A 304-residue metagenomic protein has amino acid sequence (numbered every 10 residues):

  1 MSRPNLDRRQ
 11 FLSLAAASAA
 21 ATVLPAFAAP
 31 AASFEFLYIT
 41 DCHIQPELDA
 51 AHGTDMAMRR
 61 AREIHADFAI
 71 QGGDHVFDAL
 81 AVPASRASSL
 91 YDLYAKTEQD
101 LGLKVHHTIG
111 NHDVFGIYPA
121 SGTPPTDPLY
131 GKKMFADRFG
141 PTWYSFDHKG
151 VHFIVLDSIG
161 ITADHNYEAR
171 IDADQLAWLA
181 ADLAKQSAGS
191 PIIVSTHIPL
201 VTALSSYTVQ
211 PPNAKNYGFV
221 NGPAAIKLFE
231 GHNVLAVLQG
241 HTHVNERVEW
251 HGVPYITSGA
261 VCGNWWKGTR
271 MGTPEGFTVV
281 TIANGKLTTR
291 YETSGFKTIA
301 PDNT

Functional and structural regions predicted by a protein language model:
M1-T22: N-terminal secretory signal peptides and thylakoid transit peptides that target proteins across membranes
F27-A87, T304: N-terminal active-site segment of His-dependent metallophosphoesterases
F36-Y38, A69-Q71, H107, V194 (+1 more regions): Residue-level marker for buried hydrophobic side chains located in beta-strands that build the well-ordered beta-sheet
D41, G73-D74, G110-N111, H197 (+1 more regions): Active-site glycine-centered loops adjacent to acidic/histidine catalytic or metal-binding residues that shape
V76, A188-L204: Short acidic, glycine-rich surface-loop motifs adjacent to enzyme active sites
A81-P191, P212, F219-A236, V248-A283 (+1 more regions): Extended active-site neighborhood of metal-dependent phosphoesterases/phosphodiesterases
G160-I161, I198-T202, V244: Short, catalytically relevant binding-site loops at active-site mouths
K286-T304: Acidic, His/Gly-rich catalytic cores of divalent-metal-dependent hydrolytic chemistry
